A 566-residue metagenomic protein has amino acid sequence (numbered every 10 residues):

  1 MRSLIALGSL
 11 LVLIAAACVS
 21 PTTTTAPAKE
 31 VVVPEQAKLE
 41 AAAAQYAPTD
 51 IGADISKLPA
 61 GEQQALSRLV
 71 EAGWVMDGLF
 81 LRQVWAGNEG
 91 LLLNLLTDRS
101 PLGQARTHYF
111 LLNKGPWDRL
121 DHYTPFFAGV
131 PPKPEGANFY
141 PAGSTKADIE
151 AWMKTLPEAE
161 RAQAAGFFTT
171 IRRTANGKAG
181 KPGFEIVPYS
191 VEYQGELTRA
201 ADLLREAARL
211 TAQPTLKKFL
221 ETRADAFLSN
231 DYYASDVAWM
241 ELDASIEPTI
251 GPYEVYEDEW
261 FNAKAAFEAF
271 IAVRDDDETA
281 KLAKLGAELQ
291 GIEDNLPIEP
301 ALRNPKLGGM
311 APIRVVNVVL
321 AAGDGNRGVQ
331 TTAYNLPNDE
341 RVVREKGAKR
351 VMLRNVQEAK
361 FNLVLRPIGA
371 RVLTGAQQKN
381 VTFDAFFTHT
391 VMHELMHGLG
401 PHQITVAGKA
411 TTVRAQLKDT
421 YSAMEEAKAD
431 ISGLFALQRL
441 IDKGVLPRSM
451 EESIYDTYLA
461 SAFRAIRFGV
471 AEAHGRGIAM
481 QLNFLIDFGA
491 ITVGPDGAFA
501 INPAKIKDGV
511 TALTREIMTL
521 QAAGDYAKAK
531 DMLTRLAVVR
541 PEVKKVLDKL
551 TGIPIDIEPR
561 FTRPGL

Functional and structural regions predicted by a protein language model:
I14-A17: C-terminal motif of bacterial Sec signal peptides marking the signal peptidase cleavage site
V19-P21: Bacterial signal peptide processing site
A28-T211, T215-F219: N-terminal helix-rich structural modules
Y189-Q378, T382: Contiguous, non-catalytic segments that form substrate-binding/exosite surfaces or channel walls
Q213, S422-R439: An active-site-proximal "capping" alpha-helix that borders the catalytic cofactor pocket
T388-H402, A429, L434: Active-site recognition of the HExxH zinc-binding catalytic motif
P401-A427: Post-HEXXH active-site segment of zinc metalloproteases
L434-D531: Long, well-structured alpha-helical subdomains associated with metal-dependent extracellular/ecto-lumenal hydrolases
